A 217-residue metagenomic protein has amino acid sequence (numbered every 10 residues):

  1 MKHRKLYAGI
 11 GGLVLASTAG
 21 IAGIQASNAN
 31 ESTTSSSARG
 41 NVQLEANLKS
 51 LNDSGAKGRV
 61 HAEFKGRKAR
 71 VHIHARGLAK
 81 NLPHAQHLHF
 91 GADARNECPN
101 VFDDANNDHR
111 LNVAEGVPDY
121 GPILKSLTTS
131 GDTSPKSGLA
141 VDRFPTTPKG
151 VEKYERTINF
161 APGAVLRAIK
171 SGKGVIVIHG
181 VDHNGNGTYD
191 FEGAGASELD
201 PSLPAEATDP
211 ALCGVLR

Functional and structural regions predicted by a protein language model:
K2-R217: N-terminal leader/targeting pre-sequences
